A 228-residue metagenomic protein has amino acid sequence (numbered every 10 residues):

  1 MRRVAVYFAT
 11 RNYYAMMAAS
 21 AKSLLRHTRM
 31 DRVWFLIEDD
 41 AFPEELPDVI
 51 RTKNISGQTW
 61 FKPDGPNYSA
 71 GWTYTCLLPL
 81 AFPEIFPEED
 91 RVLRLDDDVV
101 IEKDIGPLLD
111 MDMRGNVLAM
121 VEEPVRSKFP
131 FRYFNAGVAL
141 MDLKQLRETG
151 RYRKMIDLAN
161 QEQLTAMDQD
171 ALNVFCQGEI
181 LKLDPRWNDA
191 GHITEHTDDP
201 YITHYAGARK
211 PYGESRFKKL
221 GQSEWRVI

Functional and structural regions predicted by a protein language model:
M1-A9, A18-A19, L36-I37, A136 (+1 more regions): A glycosyltransferase accessory/donor-loop signature
R3-Y13, D64-Y68: Glycine-rich phosphate-binding "P-loop"
S23-D31: Short, acidic, metal-binding catalytic loop of nucleotide-sugar glycosyltransferases
V33-D39, M120: Short internal beta-strands
E38-F42, I105, P124-V125, R186-D189: Short, polar loop motifs at secondary-structure junctions
P43-I85: Active-site-proximal specificity loops/subdomain of glycosyltransferases
G71-W72, K128-F131, Q161-L164: Short Gly/Pro-enriched turn/cap motifs at secondary-structure boundaries
T75-Y133, L140-M141: GT-A fold catalytic core of metal-dependent nucleotide-sugar glycosyltransferases, centered on the diacidic
